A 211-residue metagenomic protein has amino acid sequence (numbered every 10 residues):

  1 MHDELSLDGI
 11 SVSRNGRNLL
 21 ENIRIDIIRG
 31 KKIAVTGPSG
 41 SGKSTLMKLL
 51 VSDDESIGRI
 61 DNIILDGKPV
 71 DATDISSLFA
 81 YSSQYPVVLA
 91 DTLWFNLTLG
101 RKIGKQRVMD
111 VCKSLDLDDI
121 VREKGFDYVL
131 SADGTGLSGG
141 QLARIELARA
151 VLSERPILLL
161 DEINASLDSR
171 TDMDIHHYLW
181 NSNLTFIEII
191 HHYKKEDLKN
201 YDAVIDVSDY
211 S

Functional and structural regions predicted by a protein language model:
L5, L20-N22: Conserved structural motif at the start of ABC-family nucleotide-binding domains
D26-R29, D74: Conserved hydrophobic segment flanking the Walker A/P-loop of ABC-type ATPase nucleotide-binding domains
T36-P38: The feature captures the beta-strand-to-loop junction immediately N-terminal to the Walker
S44: Walker A/P-loop
L50-S52: Helix-to-loop junction immediately C-terminal to a conserved catalytic motif
D61-L78, S131, M173: ABC ATPase NBD Q-loop/coupling interface
P86-V129: Conserved "ABC signature" C-loop
N96, V129-S211: ABC-family ATPase nucleotide-binding domain "signature/switch" substructure
